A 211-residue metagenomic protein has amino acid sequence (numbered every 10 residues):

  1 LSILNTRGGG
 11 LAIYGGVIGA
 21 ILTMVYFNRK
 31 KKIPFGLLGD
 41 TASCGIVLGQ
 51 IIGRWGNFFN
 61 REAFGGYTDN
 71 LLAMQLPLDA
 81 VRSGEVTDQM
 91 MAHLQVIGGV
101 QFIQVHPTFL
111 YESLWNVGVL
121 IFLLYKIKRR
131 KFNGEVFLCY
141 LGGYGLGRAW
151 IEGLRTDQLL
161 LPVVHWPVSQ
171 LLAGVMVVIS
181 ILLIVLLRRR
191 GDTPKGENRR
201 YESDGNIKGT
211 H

Functional and structural regions predicted by a protein language model:
L1-H211: A feature for loop-to-transmembrane-helix boundaries and adjacent hydrophobic helices in multi-pass integral membrane
